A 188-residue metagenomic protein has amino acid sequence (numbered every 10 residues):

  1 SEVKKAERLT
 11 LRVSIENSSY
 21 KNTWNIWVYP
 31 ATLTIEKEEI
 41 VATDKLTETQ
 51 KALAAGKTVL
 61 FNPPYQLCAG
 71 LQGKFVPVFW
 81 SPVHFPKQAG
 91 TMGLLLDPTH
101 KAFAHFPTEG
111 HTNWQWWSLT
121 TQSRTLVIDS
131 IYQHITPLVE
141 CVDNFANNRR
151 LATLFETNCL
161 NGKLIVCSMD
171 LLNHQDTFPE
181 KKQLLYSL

Functional and structural regions predicted by a protein language model:
S1, V41-T47, F61-Q66, S168-D170: Structural motif
S1-A6, L188: Catalytic cores of secreted or luminal carbohydrate-active enzymes
K4-N17: Short, aromatic- and glycine-rich surface loops/edge beta-strands on solvent-exposed regions
A6, Y65-Q72, W80-E180: Catalytic beta-strand/loop cores that center a nucleophilic Ser/Cys/Thr and support acyl-enzyme chemistry
N17-T23: Short, exposed coil/turn segments at beta-strand boundaries within extracellular/luminal domains
W27-K45: Low-complexity, Pro/Ser/Thr- and charge-rich linker/hinge segments at domain boundaries
A55-T58, G162-K163: Loop/turn elements at helix/coil->beta-strand transitions in domains of secreted/extracellular proteins
E180-L188: Short amphipathic C-terminal alpha-helix that caps PH/PH-like domains
